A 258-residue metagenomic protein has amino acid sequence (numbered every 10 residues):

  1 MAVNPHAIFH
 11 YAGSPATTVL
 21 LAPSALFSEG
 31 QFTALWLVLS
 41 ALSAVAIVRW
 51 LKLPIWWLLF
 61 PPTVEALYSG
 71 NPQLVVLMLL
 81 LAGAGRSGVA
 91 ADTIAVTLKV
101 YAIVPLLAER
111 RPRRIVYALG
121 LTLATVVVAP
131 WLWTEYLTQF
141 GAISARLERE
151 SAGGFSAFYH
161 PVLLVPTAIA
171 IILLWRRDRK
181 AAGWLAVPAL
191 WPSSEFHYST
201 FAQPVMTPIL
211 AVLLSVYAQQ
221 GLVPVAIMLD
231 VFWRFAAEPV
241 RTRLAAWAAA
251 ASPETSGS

Functional and structural regions predicted by a protein language model:
M1-V89, R111-S258: Primarily membrane-embedded glycan-assembly and transfer machineries that use lipid-linked glycans
D92-A95, Y101-R110: Transmembrane-embedded, aromatic-rich helix segments that form part of the hydrophobic channel/pocket engaging
